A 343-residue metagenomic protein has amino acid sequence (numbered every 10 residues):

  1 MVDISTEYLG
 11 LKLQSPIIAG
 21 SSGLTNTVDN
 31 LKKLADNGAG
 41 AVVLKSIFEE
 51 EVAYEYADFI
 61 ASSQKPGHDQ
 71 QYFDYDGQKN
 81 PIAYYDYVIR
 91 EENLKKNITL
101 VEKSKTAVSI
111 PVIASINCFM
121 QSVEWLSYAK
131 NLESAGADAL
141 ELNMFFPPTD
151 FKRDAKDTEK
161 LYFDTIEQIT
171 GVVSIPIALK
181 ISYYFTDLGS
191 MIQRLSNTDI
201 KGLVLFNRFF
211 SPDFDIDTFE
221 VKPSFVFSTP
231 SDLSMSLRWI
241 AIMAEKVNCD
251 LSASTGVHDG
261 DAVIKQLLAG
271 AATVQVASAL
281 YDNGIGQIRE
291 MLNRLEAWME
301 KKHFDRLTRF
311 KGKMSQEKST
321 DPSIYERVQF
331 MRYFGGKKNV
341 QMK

Functional and structural regions predicted by a protein language model:
M1-I18, N97-T106: N-terminal amphipathic alpha-helix/helix-capping segment at the start of soluble metabolic enzymes
L11-I18, Y84-Y87, P176-I177: Short, basic, glycine/proline-bearing loop/turn elements
L13-G40, A277: N-terminal phosphate-binding or glycine-rich loops at protein starts, especially the Walker A/P-loop of NTPases
G20-S21, P230, A253-S254, V276-A277: Thr-Gly-centered strand-to-loop micro-motif
V28-E49, A53-Y54, A61-S62, P66-H68 (+5 more regions): Alpha/beta enzyme core
F59-Y85: Active-site gating loops and adjacent loop-to-helix segments of metal-dependent hydrolytic enzymes
Q275-A279, N283: Helical hairpin unit composed of two closely spaced alpha helices linked by a short loop
N283-K302, T308-K343: C-terminal extensions of enzymes
